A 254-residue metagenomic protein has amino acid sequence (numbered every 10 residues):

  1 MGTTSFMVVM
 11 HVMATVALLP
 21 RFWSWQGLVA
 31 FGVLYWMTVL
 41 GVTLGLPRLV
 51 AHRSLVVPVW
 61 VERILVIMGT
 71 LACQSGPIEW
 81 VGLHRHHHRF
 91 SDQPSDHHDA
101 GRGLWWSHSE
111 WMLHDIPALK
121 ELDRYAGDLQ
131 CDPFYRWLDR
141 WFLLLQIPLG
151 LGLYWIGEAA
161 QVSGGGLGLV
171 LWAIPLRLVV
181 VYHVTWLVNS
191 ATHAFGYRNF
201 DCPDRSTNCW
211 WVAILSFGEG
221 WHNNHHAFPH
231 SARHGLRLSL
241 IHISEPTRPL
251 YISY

Functional and structural regions predicted by a protein language model:
M1-W186, S231-S244: Non-catalytic, topology-defining segments of multipass membrane proteins
Y35, Y182, F200, F228 (+1 more regions): Aromatic side chains
R48, S190, A194, H226: Catalytic glutamate of the conserved HExxH
D92, P117, E219-G220, A227 (+1 more regions): Generic structural signal for secondary-structure transition and capping sites
D128-P133, F195-W221, H225-F228: Active-site-proximal inter-transmembrane loops
Y182-N199: C-terminal accessory segments of proteins
H242-Y254: Single conserved hydrophobic/aromatic residue that forms the stacking wall/gate of nucleotide- or nucleobase-binding
